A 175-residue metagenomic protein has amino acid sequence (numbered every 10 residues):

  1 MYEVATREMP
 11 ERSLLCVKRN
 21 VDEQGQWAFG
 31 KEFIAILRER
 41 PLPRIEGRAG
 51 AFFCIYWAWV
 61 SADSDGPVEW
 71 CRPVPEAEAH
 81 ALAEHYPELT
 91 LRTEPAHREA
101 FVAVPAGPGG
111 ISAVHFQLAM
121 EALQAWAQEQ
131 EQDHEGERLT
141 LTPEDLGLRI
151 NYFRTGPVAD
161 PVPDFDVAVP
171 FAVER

Functional and structural regions predicted by a protein language model:
M1-R175: A solvent-exposed interaction/effector surface
